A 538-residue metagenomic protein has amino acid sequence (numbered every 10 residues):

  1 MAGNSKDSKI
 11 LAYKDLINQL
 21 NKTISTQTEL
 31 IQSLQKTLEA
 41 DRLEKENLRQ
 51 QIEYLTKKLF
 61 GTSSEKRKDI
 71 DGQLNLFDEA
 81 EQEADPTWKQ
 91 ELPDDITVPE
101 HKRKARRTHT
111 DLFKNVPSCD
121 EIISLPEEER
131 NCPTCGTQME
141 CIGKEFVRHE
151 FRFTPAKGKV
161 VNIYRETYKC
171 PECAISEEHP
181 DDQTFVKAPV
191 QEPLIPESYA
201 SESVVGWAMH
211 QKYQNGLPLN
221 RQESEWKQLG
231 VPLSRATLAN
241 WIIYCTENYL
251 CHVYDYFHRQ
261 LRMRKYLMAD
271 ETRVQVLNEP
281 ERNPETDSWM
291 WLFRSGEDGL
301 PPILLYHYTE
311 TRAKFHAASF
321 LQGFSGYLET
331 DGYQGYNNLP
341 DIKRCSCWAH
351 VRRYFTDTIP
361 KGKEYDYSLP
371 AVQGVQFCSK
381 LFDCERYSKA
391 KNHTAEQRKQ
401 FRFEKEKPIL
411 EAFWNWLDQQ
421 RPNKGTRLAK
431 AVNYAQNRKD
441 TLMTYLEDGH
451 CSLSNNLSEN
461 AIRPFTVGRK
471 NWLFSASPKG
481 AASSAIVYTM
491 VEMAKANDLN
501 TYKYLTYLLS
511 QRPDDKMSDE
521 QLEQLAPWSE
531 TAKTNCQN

Functional and structural regions predicted by a protein language model:
M1-Y199, M268-A269, R402, L525 (+1 more regions): Short, flexible loop/hinge motifs at secondary-structure junctions
A2-G3, E129-R130, E140, T167-K169 (+1 more regions): Catalytic center-proximal scaffold of phosphoryl-transfer enzymes
